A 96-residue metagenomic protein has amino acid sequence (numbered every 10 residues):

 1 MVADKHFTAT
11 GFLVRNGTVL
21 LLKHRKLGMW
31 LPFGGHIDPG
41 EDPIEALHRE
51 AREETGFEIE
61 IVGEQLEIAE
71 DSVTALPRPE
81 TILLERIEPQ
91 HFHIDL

Functional and structural regions predicted by a protein language model:
M1-P32, I59-G63: N-terminal strand-loop-strand
V2, R52, P89-H91: Sterically constrained small-residue positions within well-ordered secondary structures of folded domains
G11, E41, R86-E88: Solvent-exposed, flexible loop/coil residues
R15, R25, R49-R52, R78 (+1 more regions): Arginine residue identity/basic-tract feature
F33, I37-E70: The catalytic Nudix box helix
G56-L96: Active-site segment of metal-dependent pyrophosphate-handling enzymes, primarily the Nudix hydrolase catalytic core
